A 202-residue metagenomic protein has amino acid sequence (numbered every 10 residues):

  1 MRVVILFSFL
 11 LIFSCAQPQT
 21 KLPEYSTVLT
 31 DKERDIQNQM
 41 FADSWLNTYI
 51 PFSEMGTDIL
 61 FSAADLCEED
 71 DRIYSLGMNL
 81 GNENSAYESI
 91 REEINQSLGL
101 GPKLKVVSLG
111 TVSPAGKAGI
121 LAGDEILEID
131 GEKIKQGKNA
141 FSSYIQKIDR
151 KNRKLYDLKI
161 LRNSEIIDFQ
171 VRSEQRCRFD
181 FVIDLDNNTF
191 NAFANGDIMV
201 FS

Functional and structural regions predicted by a protein language model:
V3-I12: Sec-dependent N-terminal signal peptides
C15-D35: Bacterial Sec signal peptide processing site at the extreme N-terminus
V28-D43, G196-M199: Acidic/histidine-rich, surface-exposed loop or edge segments in extracytoplasmic proteins
L46-L104, Q170-N187: PDZ/PDZ-like peptide-tail recognition elements
G56-C67, G119, D130, I148-D149 (+2 more regions): Sec/Tat-exported extracytoplasmic proteins
A115-A140: Conserved PDZ fold ligand-binding element
S142-V182: PDZ-domain C-terminal substructure recognizer with occasional recognition of PDZ-binding tails
D180-S202: Polar-ligand-bearing catalytic/cofactor-coordination segments of membrane-embedded or membrane-tethered inner-membrane
